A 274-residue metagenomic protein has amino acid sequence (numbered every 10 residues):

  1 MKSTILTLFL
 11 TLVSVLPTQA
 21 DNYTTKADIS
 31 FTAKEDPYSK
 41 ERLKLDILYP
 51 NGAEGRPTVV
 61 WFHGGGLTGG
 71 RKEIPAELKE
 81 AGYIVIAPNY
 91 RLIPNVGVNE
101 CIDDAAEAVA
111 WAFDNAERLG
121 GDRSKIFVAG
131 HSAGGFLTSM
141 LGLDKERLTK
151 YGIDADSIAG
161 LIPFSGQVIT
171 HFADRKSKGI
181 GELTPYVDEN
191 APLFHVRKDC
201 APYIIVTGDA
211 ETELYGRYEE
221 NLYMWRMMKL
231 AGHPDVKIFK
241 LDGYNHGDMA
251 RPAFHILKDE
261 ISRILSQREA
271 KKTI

Functional and structural regions predicted by a protein language model:
A20-A53: N-terminal cap/lid segment of alpha/beta-hydrolase-fold proteins
I29, F113-S177, V187-D188: Primarily recognizes the serine-hydrolase "nucleophile elbow" in alpha/beta-hydrolase and SGNH/GDSL folds
G55-G64: Short beta-strand element of the alpha/beta-hydrolase
R71-P88: Short amphipathic alpha-helix adjacent to the substrate-entry channel of hydrolases
G97-E117: Alpha/beta-hydrolase active-site loop
G152-G160, G166-D174, L183-L222, R226 (+1 more regions): The feature captures the conserved acid-bearing segment of alpha/beta-hydrolase catalytic domains
V206, L222, K229-I274: C-terminal catalytic histidine-bearing segment of alpha/beta-hydrolase fold enzymes
